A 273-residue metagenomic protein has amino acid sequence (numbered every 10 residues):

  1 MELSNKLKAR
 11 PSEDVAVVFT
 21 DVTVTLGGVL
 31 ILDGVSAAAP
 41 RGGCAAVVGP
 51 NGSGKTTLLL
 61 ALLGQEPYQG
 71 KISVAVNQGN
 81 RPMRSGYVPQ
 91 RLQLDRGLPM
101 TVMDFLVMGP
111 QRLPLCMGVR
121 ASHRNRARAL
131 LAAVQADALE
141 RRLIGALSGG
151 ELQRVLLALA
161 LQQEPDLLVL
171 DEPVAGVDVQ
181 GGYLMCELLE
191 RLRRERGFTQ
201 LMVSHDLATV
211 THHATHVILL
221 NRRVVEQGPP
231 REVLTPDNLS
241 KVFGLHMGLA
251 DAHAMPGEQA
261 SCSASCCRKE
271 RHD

Functional and structural regions predicted by a protein language model:
A121-L139: Conserved ABC ATPase "signature" region
L143-L147: Conserved ABC ATPase signature
E164: Conserved catalytic motifs of ABC-family nucleotide-binding domains
L168-E172: Catalytic Walker B motif of ABC-type/P-loop ATPase nucleotide-binding domains
S204-H205: H-loop/switch region of ABC-family ATPase nucleotide-binding domains
R222-E232: Conserved switch/coupling elements of ABC/ABC-like ATPase nucleotide-binding domains
T235-D273: ABC ATPase nucleotide-binding domains
